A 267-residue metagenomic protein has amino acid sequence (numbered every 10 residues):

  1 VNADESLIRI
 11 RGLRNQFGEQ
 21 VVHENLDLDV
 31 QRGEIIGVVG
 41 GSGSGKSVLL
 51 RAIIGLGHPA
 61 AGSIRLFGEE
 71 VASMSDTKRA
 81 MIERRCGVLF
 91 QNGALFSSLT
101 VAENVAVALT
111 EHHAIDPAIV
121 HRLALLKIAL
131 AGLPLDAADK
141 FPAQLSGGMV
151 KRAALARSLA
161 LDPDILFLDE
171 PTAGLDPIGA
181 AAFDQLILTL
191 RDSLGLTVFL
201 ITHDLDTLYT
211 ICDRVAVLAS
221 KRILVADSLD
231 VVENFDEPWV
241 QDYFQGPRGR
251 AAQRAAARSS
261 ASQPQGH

Functional and structural regions predicted by a protein language model:
V39-G41: The feature captures the beta-strand-to-loop junction immediately N-terminal to the Walker
I54: Helix-to-loop junction immediately C-terminal to a conserved catalytic motif
E70, A118-D136: Conserved ABC ATPase "signature" region
F141-L145, M149: Conserved ABC ATPase signature
D162: Conserved catalytic motifs of ABC-family nucleotide-binding domains
L166-D169: Catalytic Walker B motif of ABC-type/P-loop ATPase nucleotide-binding domains
